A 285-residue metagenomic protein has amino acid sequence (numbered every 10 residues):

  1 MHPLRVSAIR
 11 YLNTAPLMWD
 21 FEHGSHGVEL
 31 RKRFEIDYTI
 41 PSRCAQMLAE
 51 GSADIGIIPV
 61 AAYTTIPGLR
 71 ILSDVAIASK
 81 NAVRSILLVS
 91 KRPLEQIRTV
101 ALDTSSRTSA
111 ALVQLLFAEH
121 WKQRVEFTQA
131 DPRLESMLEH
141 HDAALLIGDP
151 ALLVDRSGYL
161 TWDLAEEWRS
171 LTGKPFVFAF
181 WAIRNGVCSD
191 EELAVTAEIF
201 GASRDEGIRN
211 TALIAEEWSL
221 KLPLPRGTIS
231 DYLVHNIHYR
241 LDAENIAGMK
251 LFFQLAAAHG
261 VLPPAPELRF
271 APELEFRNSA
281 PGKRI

Functional and structural regions predicted by a protein language model:
L4-R10, R98-T108, V113, H120: Short beta-strand->loop
P16-K32, A110-Q129, A215-S219: Ligand-binding cleft/hinge of the Venus flytrap
D20-F21, I86-L94, T99, F176-E192: A bilobed periplasmic-binding-protein/Venus flytrap-type ligand-binding module shared by bacterial periplasmic
F34-Q46, Q123-H140: Short helix-initiation/N-cap motifs at beta->coil->alpha
I40-S42, G51-T64, V75, L146-A151: Beta->alpha turn/N-cap motifs
Q129-W218: Pocket-lining segment of extracytoplasmic ligand-binding domains
S189-L255: Secondary-structure end/capping motifs
I246, Q254-I285: Long, low-complexity C-terminal extensions of enzymes
